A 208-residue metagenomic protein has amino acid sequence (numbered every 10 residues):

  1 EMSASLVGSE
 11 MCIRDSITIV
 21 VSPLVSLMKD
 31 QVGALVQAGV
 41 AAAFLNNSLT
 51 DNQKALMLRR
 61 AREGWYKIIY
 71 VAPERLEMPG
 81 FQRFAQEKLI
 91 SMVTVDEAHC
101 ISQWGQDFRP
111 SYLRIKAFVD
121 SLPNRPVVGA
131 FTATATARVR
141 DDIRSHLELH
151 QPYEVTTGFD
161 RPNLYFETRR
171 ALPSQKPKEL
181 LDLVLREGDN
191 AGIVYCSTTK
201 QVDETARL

Functional and structural regions predicted by a protein language model:
E1-I13: Single conserved hydrophobic/aromatic residue that forms the stacking wall/gate of nucleotide- or nucleobase-binding
E10, R14-I17, S26-L208: Helicase motor core with emphasis on the C-terminal RecA-like subdomain
V20: Functional transmembrane helices that embed catalytic/metal-coordinating motifs
